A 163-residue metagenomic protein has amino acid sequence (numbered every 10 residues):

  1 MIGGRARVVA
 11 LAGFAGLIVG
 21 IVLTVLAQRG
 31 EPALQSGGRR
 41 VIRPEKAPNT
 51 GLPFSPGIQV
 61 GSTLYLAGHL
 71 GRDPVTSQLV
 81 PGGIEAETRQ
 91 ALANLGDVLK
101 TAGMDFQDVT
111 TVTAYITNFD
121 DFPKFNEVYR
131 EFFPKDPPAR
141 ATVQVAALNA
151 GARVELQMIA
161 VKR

Functional and structural regions predicted by a protein language model:
I2, A6-A93, D97-T110, I116-R163: N-terminal presequence-like segments and the immediate start of the first folded domain
